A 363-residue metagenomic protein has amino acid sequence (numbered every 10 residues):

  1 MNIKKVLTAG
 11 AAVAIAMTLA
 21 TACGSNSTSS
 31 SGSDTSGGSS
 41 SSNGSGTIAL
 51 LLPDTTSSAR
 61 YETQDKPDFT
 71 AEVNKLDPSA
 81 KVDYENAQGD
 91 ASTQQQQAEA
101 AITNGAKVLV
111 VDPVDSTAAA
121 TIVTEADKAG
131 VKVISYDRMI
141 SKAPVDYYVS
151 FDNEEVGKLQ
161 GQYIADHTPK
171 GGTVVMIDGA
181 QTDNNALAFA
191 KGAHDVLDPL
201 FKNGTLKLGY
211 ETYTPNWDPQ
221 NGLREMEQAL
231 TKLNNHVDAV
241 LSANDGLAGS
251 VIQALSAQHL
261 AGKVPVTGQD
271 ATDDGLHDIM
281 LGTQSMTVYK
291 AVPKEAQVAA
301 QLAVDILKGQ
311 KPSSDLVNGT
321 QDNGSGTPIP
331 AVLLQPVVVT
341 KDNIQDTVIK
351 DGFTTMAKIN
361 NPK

Functional and structural regions predicted by a protein language model:
N2-G10, A22-K363: A residue-level marker of the well-folded mature domains of exported/periplasmic proteins
